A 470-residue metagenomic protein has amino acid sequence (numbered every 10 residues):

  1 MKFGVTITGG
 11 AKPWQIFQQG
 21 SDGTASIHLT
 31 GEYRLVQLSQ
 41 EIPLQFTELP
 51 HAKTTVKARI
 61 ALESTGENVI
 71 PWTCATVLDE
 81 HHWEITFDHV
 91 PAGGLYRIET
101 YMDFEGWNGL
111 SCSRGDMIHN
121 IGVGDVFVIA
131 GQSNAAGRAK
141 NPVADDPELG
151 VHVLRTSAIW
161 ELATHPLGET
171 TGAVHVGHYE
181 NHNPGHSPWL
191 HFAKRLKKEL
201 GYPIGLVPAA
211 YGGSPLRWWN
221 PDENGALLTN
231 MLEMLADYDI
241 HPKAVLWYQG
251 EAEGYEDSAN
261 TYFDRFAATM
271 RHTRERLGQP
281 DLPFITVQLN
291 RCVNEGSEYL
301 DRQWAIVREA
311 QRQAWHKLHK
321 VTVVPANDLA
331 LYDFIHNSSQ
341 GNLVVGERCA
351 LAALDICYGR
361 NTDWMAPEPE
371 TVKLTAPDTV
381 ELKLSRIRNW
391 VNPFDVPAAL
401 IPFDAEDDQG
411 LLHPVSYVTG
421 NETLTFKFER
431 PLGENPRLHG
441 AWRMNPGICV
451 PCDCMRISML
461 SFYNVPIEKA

Functional and structural regions predicted by a protein language model:
M1-A470: Cell-envelope and extracellular/periplasmic
